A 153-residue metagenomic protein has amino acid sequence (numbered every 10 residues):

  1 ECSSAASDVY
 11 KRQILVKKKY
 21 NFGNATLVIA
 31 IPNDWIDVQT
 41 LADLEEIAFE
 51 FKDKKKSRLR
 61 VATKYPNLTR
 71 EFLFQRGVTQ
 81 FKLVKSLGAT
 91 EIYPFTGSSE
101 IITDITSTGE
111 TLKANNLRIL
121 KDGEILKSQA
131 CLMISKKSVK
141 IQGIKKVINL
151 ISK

Functional and structural regions predicted by a protein language model:
E1-A6, Y10: Single conserved hydrophobic/aromatic residue that forms the stacking wall/gate of nucleotide- or nucleobase-binding
S7, Q39-D43, R58, G109-L112 (+1 more regions): Conserved mixed alpha/beta catalytic, RNA-binding, or beta-rich assembly cores of soluble enzyme, regulatory
R12-T69: A conserved helix-loop-strand patch within extracytoplasmic ligand-binding domains of the periplasmic binding
Q13-G23, K82, N115-Q129, V147-L150: Short beta-strand->loop
L27-I36, A130-G143: A bilobed periplasmic-binding-protein/Venus flytrap-type ligand-binding module shared by bacterial periplasmic
K64, G143-K153: Bilobed periplasmic-binding protein/Venus flytrap-like ligand-binding cleft at the lobe interface of extracytoplasmic
V78, G97-D104: Alpha-to-beta junction loops
K82-P94: Short helix-initiation/N-cap motifs at beta->coil->alpha
